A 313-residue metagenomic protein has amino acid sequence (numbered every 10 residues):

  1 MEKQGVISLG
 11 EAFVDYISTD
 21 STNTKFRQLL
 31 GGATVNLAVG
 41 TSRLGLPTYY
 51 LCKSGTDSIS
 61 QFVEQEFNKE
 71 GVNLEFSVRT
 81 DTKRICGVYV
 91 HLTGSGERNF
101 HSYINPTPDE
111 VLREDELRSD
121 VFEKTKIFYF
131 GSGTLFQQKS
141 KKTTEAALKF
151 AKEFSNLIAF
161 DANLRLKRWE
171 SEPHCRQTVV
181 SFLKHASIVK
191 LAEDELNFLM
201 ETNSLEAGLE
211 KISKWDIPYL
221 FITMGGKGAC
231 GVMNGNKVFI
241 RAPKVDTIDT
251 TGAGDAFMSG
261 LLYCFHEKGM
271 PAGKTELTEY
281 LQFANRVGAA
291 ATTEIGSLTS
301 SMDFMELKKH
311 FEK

Functional and structural regions predicted by a protein language model:
M1-D20: Positively charged, low-complexity intrinsically disordered leader regions
M1-G5, K149, L205-K313: Conserved phosphate-binding/catalytic region of the ribokinase-like
M1-I7, E66-N68, L74, E97-K237 (+2 more regions): Ribokinase/PfkB-type carbohydrate-kinase core domain
G10, C52-S54, A162: Short beta-strand/turn micro-motifs composed of small residues that flank or help shape donor/cofactor-binding pockets
V14, S18, T56, L164-L166 (+2 more regions): Short, glycine/acidic-enriched loop or turn micro-motifs at the edges of active sites
D15, T19-T22, L135, L164-L166 (+3 more regions): A short, flexible beta-alpha/helix-coil linker loop
T22-E97, I104-V111, H310-K313: Substrate-binding N-lobe of the ribokinase-like
